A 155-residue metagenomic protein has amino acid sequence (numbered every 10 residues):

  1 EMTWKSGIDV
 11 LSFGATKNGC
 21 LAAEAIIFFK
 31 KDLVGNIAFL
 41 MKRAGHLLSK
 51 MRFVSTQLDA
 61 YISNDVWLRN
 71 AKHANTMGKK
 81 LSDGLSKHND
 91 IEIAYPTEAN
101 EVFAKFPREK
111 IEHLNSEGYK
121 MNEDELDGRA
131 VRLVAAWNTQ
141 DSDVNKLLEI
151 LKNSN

Functional and structural regions predicted by a protein language model:
E1-E117, E123-T139, D143, L147-N155: Conserved PLP-enzyme active-site core in the AAT-like
